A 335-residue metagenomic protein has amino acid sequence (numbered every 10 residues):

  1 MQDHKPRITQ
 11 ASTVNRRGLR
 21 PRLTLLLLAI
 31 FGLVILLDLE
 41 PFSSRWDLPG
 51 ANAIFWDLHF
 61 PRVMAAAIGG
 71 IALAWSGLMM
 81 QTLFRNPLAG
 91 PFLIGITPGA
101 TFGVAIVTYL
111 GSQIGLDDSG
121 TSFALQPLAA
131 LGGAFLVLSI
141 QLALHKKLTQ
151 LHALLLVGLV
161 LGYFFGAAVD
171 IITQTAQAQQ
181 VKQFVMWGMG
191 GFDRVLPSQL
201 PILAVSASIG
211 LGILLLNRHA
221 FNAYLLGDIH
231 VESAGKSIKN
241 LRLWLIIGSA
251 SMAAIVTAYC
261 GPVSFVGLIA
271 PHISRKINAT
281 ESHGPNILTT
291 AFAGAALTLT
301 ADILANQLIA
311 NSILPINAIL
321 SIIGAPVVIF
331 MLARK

Functional and structural regions predicted by a protein language model:
Q2-K335: Alpha-helical transmembrane segments in inner-membrane proteins
